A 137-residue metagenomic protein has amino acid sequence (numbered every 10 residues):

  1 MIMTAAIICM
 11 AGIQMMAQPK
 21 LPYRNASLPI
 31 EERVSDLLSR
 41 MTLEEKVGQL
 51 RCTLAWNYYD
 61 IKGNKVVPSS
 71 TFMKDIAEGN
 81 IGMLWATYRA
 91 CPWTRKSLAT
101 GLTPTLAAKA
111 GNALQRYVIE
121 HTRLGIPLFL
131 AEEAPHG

Functional and structural regions predicted by a protein language model:
I2-G12: Bacterial N-terminal signal peptides
M10-K20: Bacterial Sec-dependent signal peptides at the C-terminal "C-region" and cleavage site
Q18-G137: N-terminal beta-rich core of secreted/periplasmic extracellular enzymes
